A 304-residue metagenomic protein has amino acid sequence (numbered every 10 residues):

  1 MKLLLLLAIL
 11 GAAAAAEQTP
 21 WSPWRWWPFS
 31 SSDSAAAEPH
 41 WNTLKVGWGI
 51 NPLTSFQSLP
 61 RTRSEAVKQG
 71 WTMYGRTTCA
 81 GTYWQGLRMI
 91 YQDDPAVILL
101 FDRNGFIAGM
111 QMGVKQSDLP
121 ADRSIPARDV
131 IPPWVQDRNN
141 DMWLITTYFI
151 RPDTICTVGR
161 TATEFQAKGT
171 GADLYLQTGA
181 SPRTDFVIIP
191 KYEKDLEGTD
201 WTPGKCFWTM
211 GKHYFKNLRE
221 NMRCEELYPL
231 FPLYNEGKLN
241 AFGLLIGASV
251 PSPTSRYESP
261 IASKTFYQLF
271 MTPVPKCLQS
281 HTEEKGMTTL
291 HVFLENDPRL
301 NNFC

Functional and structural regions predicted by a protein language model:
M1-A16: Cleavable N-terminal signal peptides of Sec/SRP-targeted secreted and luminal proteins
E17-C304: Primary mode marks residue(s) on the alpha4-beta5-alpha5 output face of response regulator receiver
